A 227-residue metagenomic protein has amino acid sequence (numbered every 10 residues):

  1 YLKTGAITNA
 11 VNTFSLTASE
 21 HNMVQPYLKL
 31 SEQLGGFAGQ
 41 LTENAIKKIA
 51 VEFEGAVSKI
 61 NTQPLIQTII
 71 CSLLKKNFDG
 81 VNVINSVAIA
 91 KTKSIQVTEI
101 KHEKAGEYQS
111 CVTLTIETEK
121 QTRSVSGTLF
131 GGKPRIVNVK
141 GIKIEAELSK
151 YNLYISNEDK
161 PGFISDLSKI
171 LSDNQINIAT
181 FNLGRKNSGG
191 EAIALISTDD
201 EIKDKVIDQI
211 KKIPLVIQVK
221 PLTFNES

Functional and structural regions predicted by a protein language model:
Y1-T8: Internal hydrophobic alpha-helix adjacent to the cofactor/substrate pocket in enzyme cavities
T13-T17, N22-S227: A conserved regulatory-domain signal marking ACT and ACT-like small-molecule sensing domains and adjacent regulatory
